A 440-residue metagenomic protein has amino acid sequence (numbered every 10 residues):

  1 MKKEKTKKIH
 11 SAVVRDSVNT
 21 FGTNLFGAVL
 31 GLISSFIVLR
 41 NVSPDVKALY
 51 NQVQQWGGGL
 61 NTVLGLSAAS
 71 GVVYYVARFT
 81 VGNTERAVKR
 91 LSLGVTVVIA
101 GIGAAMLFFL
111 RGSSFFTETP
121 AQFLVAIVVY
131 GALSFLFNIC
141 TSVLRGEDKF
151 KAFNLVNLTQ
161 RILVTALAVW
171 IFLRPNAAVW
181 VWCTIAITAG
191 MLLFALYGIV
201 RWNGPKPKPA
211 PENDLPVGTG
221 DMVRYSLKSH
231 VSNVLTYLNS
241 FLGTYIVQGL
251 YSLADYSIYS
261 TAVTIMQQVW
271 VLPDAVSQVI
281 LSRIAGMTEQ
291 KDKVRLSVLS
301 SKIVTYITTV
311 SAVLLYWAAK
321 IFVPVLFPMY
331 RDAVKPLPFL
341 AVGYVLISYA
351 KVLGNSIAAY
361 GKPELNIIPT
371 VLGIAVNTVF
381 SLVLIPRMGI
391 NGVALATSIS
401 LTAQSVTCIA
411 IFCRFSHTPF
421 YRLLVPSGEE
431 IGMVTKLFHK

Functional and structural regions predicted by a protein language model:
M1-I9, V13, K151, A177-T184 (+3 more regions): Interhelical loop/hinge segments that connect adjacent transmembrane helices in multipass membrane
T6, V14, P44, L110-I127 (+3 more regions): Interfacial segments at transmembrane-helix termini and the short loops linking adjacent helices
I9-S70, T165, L227-A254, L382 (+2 more regions): Signature of the first transmembrane helix
R15-G27, Q52-V53, G57-R111, Q122 (+1 more regions): Membrane-water interface segments that mark the loop-to-transmembrane alpha-helix transition
D16-G27, R86-A87, I127-V129, L144-V169 (+6 more regions): Alpha-helical transmembrane segments of multi-pass membrane transporters/permeases
G31, S35-F36, L64-V81, M266-K291 (+1 more regions): Helix-loop junctions and terminal segments of transmembrane helices in multi-pass membrane transport/translocation
L39-L49, E147-L155, I162-L193, V334 (+4 more regions): Membrane-interface helix-loop junctions in multi-pass transport and translocation proteins
L93-V231, V342, I368, L372: Hydrophobic transmembrane helix module of multi-pass membrane transport proteins
